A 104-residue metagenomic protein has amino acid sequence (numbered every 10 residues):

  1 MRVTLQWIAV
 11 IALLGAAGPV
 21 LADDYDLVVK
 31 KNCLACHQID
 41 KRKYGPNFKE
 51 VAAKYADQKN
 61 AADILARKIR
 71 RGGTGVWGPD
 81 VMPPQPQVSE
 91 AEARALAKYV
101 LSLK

Functional and structural regions predicted by a protein language model:
M1-I8: Bacterial N-terminal signal peptides that target proteins for export
A9-V10, V20: Cleavable N-terminal signal peptides
K31-I39, L96: The canonical Cys-X-X-Cys-His
H37, R70, L101-K104: Protein kinase-like catalytic domain
Y44-Y55, R70-A97: Axial heme c-ligation environment in periplasmic c-type cytochrome domains
